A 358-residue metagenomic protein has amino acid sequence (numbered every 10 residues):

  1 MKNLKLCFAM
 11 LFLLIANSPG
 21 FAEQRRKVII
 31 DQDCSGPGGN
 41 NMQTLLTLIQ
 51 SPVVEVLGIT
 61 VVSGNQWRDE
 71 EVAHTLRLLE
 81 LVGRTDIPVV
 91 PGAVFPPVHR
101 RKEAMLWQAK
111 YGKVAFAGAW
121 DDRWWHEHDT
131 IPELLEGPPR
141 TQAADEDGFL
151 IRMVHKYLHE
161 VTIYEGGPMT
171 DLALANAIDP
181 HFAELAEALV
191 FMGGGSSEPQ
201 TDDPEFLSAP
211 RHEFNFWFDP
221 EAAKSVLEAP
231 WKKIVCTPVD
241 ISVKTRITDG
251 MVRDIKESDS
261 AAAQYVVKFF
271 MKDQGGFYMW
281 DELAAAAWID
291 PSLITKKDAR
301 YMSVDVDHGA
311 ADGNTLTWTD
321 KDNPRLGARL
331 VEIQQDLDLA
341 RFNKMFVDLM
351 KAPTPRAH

Functional and structural regions predicted by a protein language model:
M1-F8: Bacterial N-terminal signal peptides that target proteins for export
L11-G20: Hydrophobic h-region of N-terminal signal peptides that target proteins for export in Gram-negative bacteria
E23-R77, R84-T85, D122-C236, S242: Active-site histidine-anchored catalytic micro-motif
Q24-R26, Q43-E55, F214-H358: Conformational coupling and interaction surfaces
M42, D69-A73, A93, R101-M105 (+1 more regions): Extended, subdomain-level signal for the structured scaffold at the beginning of enzyme domains
I87-G137: Surface-exposed loop and adjacent secondary-structure segments within mature catalytic domains
E103-G112, D203-L207, M251-V252: Short, surface-exposed amphipathic charged segments that create phosphate/polyanion-binding patches used for binding
